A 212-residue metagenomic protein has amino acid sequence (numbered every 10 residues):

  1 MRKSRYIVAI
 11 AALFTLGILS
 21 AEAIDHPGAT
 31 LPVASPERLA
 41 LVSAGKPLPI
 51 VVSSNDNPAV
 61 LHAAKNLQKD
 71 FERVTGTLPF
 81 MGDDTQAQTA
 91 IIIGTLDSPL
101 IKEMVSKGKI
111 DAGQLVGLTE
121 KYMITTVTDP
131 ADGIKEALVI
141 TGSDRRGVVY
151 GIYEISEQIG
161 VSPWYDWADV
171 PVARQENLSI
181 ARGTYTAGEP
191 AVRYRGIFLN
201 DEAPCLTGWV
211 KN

Functional and structural regions predicted by a protein language model:
M1-R5: Positively charged n-region of N-terminal signal peptides that target proteins for export
V8-I18: Bacterial N-terminal signal peptides
L19-T128, R182-G183: Acidic, contiguous N-terminal accessory segments
D70-E72, I110-N212: Feature activates predominantly on carbohydrate-active enzymes
